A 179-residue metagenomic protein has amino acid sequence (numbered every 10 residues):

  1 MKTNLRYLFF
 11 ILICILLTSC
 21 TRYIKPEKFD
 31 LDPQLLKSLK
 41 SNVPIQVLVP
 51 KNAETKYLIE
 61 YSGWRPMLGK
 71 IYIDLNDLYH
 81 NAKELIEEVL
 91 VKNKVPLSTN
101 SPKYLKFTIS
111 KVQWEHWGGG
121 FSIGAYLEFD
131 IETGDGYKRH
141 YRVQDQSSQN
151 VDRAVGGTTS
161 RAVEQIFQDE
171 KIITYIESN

Functional and structural regions predicted by a protein language model:
M1, Y57-E60, S101: Short hydrophobic/aromatic-rich motifs at helix boundaries and adjacent loops
M1-C20: Sec-dependent bacterial lipoprotein signal peptides
L12, K37-L39, T99: A generic structural signal for short, solvent-exposed coil/turn residues that cap or connect secondary-structure
C20-Y79, E84, T174-N179: A structural "domain/chain start" motif
T21-L31, E88, K92-N150: Surface-exposed short loop/turn segments
E54, L127-F129, Q165-D169: Short alpha-helical linear motifs
G63-N76, G134-E177: Short secondary-structure boundary motifs at beta->alpha junctions and helix caps
L85-P96, Q165, D169, I173: Structured segments of extracytoplasmic/periplasmic soluble domains in secreted or envelope-associated proteins
